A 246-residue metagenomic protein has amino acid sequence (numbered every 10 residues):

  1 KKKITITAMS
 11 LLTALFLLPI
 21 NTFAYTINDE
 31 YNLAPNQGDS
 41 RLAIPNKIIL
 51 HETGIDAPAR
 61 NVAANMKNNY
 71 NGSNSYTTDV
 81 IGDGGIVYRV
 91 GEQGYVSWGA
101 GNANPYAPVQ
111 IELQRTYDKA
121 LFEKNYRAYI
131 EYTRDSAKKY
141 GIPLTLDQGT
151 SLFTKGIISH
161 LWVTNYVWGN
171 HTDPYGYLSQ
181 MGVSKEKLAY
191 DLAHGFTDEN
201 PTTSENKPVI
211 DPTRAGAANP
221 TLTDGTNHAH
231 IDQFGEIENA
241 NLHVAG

Functional and structural regions predicted by a protein language model:
K2-N102, P174: N-terminal catalytic cores of peptidoglycan-degrading enzymes
I27-N28, K119-I210: Basic/polar, cationic surfaces and motifs that engage anionic cell-wall and phosphate/carboxylate ligands
A43, G72, N104, D118-Y129: Solvent-exposed, acidic/flexible segments
N46, A107, A240-L242: Residues at beta-strand starts and edge strands
I49, Q110-E112, I158: Soluble periplasmic/extracytoplasmic beta-strand elements of cell-envelope proteins
G54, V109-D118: Cell-envelope and extracellular/periplasmic
P208-A245: Basic, ligand-binding patches in group-transfer machinery, especially extracytoplasmic/periplasmic segments
